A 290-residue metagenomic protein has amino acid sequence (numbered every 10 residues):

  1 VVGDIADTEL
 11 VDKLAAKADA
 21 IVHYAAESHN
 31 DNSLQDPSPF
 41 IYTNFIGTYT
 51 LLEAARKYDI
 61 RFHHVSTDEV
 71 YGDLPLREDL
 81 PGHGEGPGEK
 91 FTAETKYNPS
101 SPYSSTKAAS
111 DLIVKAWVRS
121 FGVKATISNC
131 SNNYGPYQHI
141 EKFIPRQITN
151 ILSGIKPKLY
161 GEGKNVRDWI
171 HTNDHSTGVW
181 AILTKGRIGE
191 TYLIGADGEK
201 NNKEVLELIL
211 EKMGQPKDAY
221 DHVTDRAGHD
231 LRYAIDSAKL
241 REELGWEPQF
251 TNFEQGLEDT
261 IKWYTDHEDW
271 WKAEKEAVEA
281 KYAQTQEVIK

Functional and structural regions predicted by a protein language model:
V1-N133, N202, W263-H267, A273 (+1 more regions): N-terminal Rossmann-like NAD(P)+-binding domain of SDR-like oxidoreductases, especially those catalyzing
G3-A6, I151-K290: C-terminal substrate-binding subdomain of Rossmann-fold SDR/epimerase-dehydratase oxidoreductases
E9-D12, D31, S38, Y49 (+7 more regions): Residues in well-ordered alpha-helical elements
H29, K90-F91, H139, W169 (+2 more regions): Aromatic/pi-system hotspot detector in well-structured domains
N32, G72, G135, R167 (+1 more regions): Generic structural signal for helix capping and beta-alpha/helix-loop junctions
L34, Y42-F45, Y103-K107, Y137 (+6 more regions): Short, solvent-exposed loop/helix junctions and linker helices that flank or host conserved functional motifs
L51, V114, Q147, L240-R241: Structural element of the ATP-grasp superfamily
L74-K90, L112-T184, D197-E199, L206-M213: NAD(P)-dependent short-chain dehydrogenase/reductase
